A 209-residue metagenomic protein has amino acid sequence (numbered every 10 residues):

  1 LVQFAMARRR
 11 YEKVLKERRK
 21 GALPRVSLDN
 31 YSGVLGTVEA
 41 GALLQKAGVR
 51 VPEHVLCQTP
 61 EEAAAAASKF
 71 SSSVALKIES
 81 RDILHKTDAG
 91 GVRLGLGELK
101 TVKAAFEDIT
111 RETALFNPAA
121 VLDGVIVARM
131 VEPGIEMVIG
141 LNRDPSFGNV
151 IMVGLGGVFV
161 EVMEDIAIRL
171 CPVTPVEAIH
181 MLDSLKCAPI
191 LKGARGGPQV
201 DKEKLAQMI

Functional and structural regions predicted by a protein language model:
L1-I209: ATP-dependent carboxylate/acyl-activation modules
